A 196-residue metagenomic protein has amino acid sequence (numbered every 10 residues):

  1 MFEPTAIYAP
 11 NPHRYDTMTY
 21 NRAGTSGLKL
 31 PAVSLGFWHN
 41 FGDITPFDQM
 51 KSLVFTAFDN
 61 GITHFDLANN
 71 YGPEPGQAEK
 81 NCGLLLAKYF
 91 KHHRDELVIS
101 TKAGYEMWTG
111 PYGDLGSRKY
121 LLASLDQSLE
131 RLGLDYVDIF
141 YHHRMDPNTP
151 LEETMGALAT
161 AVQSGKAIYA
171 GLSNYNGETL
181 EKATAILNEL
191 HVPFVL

Functional and structural regions predicted by a protein language model:
M1-L97, Q163: N-terminal binding-site loop/beta-alpha segment at the start of enzyme catalytic domains that lines or forms
F2-T17, M145-L196: Beta/alpha (TIM)-barrel catalytic core signal, keyed to glycine-rich beta->alpha loops juxtaposed to Asp/Glu that bind
R22, L30-S34, T63-H64, E96-K102 (+3 more regions): Structural preference for beta-strand elements that scaffold enzyme active sites
G36-D48, E106-L122, H143-T149: Active-site mouth loops of central-metabolism enzymes
W38-N40, A68-N70, K102-E106, H142-M145 (+1 more regions): Active-site beta-loop-alpha junctions enriched in small/polar residues
I44-F58, D114-G133, E153, L180-A185: Short, acidic/polar
N60, K91, E130-Y136, A161-K166: A structural motif corresponding to the C-terminal end of an alpha-helix and its immediate exit/capping segment
L129-T149: Active-site groove signature of glycoside hydrolases
